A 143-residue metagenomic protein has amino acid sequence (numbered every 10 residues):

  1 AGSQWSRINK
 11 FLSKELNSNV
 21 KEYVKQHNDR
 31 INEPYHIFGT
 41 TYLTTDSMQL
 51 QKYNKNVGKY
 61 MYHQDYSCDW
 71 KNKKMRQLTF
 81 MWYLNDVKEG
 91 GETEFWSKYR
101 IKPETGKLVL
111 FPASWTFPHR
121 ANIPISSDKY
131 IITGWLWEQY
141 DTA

Functional and structural regions predicted by a protein language model:
A1-L108, T116-A143: Fe(II)/2-oxoglutarate oxygenase catalytic core
